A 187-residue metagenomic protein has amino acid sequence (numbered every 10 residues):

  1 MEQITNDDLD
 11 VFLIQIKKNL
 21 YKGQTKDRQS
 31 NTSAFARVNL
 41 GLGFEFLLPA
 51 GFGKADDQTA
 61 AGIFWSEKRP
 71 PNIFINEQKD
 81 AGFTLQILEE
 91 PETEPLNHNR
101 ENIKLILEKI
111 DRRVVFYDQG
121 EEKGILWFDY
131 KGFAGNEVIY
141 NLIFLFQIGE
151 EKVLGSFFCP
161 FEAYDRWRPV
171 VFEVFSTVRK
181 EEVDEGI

Functional and structural regions predicted by a protein language model:
M1-T84, L88-G124, A134-V138, I148-I187: N-terminal targeting sequences that direct proteins away from the cytosol to non-cytosolic compartments
N141-L145: Extracellular C-type lectin-like domains
